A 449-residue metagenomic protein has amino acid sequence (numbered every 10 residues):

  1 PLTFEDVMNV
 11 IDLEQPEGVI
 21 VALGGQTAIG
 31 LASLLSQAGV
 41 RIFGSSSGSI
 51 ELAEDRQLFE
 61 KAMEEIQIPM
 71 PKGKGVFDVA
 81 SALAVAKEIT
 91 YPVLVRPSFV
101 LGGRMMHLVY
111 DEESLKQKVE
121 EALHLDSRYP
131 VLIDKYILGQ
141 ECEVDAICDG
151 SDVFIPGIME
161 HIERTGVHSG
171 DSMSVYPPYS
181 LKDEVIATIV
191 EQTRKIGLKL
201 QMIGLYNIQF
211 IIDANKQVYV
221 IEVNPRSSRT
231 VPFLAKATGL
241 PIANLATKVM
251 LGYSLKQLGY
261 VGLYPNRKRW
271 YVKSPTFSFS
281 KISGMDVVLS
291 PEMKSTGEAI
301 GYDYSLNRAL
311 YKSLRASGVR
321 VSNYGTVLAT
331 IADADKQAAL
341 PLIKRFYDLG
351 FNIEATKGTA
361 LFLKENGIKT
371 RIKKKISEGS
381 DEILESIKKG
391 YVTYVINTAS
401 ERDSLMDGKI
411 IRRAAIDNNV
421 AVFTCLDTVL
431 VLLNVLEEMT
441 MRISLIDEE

Functional and structural regions predicted by a protein language model:
P1-F4, N9-S36, I331, I376-S377 (+1 more regions): N-terminal glycine-rich "phosphate-gripper" loop used for MgATP/nucleotide binding and carboxylate activation
P1-G18, Q26-I29, R41-G44, I66 (+3 more regions): ATP-dependent carboxylate activation and anion-phosphoryl transfer catalytic cores that bind Mg-ATP to form
P1-T3, K74-D78, L108-D111, G301 (+2 more regions): Short acidic-hydrophobic, aromatic-tinged amphipathic segments that line or gate anion-handling sites
E17-E54, P69-K74, F346, D417-V429: A short, GP-enriched loop/loop-strand-helix hinge that lies immediately N-terminal to, or at the N-terminal rim
V21-L23, I42-S45, K72-G75, V95 (+8 more regions): General beta-strand structural signal in soluble alpha/beta enzymes
S36, S45-M106, N366-K375, D427-M441: A conserved helix-loop-beta module that forms one wall/lid of the active-site cleft in ATP-utilizing catalytic domains
D78, L289, M293-R308, K312-R315 (+3 more regions): C-terminal accessory/binding modules appended to enzymatic or scaffolding proteins
Q337-V435: Feature captures the catalytic cores and cofactor-binding loops of soluble hydro-lyases/lyases that act on carboxylate
